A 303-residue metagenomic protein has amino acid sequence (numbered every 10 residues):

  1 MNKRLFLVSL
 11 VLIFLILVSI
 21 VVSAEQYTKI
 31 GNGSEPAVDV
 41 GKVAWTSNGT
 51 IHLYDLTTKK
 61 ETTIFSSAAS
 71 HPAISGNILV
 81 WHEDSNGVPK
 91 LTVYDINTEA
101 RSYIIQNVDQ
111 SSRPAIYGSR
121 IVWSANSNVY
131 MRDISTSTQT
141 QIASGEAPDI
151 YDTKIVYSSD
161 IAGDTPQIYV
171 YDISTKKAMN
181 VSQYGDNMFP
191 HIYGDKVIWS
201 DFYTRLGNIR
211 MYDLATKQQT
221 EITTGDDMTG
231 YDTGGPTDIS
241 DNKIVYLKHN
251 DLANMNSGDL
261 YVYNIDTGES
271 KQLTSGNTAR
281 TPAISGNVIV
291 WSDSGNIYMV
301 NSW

Functional and structural regions predicted by a protein language model:
S9-V18: Bacterial N-terminal signal peptides
V18-Q26: Sec-dependent signal peptide cleavage junction
T28-G31, I64, S70-H71, I105-R113 (+4 more regions): Short glycine-/Asp-/Thr-/Trp-enriched loop segments that recur within the blades of beta-propeller repeat domains
V43-T46, L79-H82, I121-S124, I155-S158 (+3 more regions): Residue position within the beta-strands of beta-propeller blades
G49-L53, P89-V93, S127-R132, P166-V170 (+3 more regions): A short loop-to-beta-strand structural motif that recurs across blades of beta-propeller domains
T50, D84-V88, D160-D164, F202-L206 (+2 more regions): Short glycine/acidic-enriched loop and turn motifs that connect beta-strands
D55-K59, D95-E99, D133-S137, D172-K176 (+3 more regions): Short loop/turn segments that connect beta-strands within beta-propeller blades
R280-W303: Blade-level signature of beta-propeller repeat domains, shared across WD40, Kelch, NHL, RCC1 and BNR/Asp-box propellers
